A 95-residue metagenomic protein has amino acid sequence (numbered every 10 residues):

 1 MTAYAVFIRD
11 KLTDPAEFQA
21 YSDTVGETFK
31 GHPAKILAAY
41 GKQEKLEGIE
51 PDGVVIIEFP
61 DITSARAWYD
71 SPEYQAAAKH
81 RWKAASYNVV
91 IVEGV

Functional and structural regions predicted by a protein language model:
M1-G53, P60-D70, E93-V95: Short S/T/G/P-rich N-terminal loop/turn motif that feeds into the first structured element of a domain
I62-V90: C-terminal structural segments of small proteins and small subunits
